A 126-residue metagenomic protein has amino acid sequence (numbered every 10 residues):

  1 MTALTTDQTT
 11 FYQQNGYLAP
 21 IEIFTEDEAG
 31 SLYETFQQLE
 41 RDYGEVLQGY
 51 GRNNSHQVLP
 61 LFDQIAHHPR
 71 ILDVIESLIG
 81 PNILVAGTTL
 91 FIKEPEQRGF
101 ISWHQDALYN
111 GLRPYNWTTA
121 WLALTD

Functional and structural regions predicted by a protein language model:
M1-L112, N116: Non-heme Fe(II)-dependent double-stranded beta-helix
A120-D126: Short, intrinsically disordered, charge-balanced linker/junction segments flanking boundaries in proteins
